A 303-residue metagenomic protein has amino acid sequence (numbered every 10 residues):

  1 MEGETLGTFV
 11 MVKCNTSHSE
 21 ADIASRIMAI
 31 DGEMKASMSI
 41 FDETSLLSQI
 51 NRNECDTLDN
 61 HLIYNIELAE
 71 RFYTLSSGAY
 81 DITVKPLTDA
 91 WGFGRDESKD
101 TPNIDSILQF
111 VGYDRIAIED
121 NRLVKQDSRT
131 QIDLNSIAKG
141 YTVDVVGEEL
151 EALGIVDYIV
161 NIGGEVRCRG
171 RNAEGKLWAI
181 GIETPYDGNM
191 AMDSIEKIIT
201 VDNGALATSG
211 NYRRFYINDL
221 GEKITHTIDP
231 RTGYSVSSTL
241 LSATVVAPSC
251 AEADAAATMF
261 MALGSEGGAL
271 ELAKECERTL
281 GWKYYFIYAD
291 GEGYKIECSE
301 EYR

Functional and structural regions predicted by a protein language model:
M1-R303: Mature catalytic core of soluble alpha/beta enzymes
